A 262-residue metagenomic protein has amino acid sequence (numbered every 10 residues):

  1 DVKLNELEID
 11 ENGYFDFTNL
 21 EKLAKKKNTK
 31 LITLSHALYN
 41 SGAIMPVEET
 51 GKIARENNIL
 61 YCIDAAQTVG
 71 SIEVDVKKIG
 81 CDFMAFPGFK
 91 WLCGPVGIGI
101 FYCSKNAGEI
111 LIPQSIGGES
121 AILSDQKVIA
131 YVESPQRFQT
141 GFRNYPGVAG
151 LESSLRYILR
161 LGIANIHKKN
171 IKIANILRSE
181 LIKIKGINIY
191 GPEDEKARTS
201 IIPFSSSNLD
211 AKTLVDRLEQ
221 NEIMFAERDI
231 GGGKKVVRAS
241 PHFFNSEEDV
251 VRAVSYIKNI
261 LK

Functional and structural regions predicted by a protein language model:
D1-K262: Pyridoxal 5′-phosphate
